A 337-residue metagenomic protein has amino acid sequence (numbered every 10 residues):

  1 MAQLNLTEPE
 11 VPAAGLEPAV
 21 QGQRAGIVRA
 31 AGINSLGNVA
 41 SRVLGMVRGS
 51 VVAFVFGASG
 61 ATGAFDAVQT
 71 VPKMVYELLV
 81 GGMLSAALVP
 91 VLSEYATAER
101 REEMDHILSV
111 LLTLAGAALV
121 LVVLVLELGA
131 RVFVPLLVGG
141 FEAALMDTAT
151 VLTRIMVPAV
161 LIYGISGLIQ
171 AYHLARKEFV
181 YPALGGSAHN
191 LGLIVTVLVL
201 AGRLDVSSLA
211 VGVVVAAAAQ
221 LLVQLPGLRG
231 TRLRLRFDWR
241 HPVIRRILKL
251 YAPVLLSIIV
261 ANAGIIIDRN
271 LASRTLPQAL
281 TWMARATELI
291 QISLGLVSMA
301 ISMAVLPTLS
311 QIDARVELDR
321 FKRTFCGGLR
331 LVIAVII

Functional and structural regions predicted by a protein language model:
A2-I337: Membrane-embedded alpha-helical bundles of multi-pass transporters/translocases, especially carrier/permease families
